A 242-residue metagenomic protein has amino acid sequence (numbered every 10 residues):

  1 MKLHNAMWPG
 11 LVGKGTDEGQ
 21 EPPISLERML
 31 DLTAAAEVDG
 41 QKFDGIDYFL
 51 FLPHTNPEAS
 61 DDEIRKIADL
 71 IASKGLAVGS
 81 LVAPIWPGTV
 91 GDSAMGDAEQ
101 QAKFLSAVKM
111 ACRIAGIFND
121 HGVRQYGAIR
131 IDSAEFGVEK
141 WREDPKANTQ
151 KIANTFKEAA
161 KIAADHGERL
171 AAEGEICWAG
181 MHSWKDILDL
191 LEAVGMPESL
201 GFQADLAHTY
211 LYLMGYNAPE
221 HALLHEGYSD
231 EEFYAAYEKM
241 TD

Functional and structural regions predicted by a protein language model:
M1-Q125, K146-Q150, N154-A164, M196 (+2 more regions): N-terminal pre-domain/capping segments
G15-T16, D92-S93, R142-E143, W184 (+1 more regions): Short aromatic-enriched loop/helix-cap "lid" or pocket-rim segments at secondary-structure transitions that line
G45, A171-E173, Q203-L206, Y210: Generic enzyme active-site microenvironment
L52, I85, E135, C177-W178: Conserved beta-strand edge residues that scaffold enzyme active sites
T55-E58, C177-D189, H208-T241: Active-site glycine- and acidic-residue-rich loops that bind and position anionic ligands or nucleotide-like cofactors
A115-E143, H166-C177: Active-site groove signature of glycoside hydrolases
D165-G195: Basic- and aromatic-lined ligand-binding clefts that recognize polyanionic substrates
